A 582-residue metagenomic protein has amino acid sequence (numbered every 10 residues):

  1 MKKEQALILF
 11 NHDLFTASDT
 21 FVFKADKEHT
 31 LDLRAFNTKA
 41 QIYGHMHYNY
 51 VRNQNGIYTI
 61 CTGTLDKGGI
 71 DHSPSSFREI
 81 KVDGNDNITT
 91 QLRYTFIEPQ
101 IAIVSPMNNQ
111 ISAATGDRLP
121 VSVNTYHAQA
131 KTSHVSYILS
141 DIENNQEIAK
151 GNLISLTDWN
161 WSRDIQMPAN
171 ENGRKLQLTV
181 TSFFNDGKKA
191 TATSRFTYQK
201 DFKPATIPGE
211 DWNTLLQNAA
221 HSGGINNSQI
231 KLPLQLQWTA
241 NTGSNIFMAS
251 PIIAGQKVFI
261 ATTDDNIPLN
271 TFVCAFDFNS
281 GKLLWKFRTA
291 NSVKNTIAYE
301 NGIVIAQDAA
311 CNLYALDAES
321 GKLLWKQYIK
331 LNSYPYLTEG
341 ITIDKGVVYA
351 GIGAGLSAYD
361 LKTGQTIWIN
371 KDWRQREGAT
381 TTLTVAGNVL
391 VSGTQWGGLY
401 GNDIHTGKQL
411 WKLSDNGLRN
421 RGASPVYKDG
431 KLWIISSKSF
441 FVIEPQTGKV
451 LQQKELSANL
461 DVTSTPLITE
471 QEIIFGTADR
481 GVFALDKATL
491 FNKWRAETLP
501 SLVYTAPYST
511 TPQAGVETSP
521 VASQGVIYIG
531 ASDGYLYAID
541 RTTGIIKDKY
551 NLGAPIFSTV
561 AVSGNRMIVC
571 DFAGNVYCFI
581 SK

Functional and structural regions predicted by a protein language model:
M1-Y58, V135: His/acidic metal-ligating clusters that form di-metal
N49-Y50, I57-T125, S136: Binuclear metal-dependent phosphoesterase catalytic core
P99-K200: Long, low-complexity serine/threonine/glycine- and acidic-rich segments characteristic of extracellular
A205-L236: Blade/loop signatures of beta-propeller domains
A219, D264-P268, C311-N312, G355 (+3 more regions): Short glycine/acidic-enriched loop and turn motifs that connect beta-strands
W238-A254, T262-T271, L283-A298, L323-D344 (+9 more regions): Extracytoplasmic beta-rich repeat domains
D277-S280, D317-G321, D360-G364, D403-G407 (+4 more regions): Short loop/turn segments that connect beta-strands within beta-propeller blades
